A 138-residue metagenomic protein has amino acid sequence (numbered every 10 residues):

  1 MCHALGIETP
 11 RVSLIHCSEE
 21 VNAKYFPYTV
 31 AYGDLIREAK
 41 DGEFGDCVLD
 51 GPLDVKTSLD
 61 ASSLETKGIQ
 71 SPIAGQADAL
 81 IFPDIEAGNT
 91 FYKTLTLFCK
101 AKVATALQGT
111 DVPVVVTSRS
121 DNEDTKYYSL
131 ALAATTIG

Functional and structural regions predicted by a protein language model:
M1-T57: Glycine-rich phosphate/diphosphate-binding loop of Rossmann-like nucleotide-binding domains
E43, C47-G138: Glycine-rich phosphate/nucleotide-binding loop
